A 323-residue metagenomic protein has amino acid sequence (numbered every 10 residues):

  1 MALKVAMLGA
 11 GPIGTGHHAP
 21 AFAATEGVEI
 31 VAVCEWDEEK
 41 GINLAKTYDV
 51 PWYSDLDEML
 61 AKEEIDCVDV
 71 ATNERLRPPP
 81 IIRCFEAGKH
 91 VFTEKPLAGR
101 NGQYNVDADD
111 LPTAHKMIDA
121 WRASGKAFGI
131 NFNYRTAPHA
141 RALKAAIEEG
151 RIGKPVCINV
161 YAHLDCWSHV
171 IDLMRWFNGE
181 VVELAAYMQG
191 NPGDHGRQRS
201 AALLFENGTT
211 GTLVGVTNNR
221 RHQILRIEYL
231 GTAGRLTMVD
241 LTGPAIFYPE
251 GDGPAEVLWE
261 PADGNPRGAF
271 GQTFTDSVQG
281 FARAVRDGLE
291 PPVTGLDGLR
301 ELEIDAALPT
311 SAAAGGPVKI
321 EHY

Functional and structural regions predicted by a protein language model:
M1-Y48: N-terminal Rossmann-like dinucleotide-binding module
G14, S54, F92-E94, F128-I130 (+1 more regions): Hydrophobic residues in well-ordered beta-strands that form the structural core
T25, N133, L225-L296, V318 (+1 more regions): C-terminal glycine/acidic-rich active-site capping loop/insertion
A45, C67-V70, H115, A123 (+1 more regions): C-terminal helix-rich "cap/oligomerization" subdomain common to oxidoreductases
D66-C67, P78-F132: Beta-strand-loop-alpha-helix segment that lines the small-molecule cofactor/substrate pocket of alpha/beta enzymes
A127, N131, A137-V156: Rossmann-like NAD(P)H-binding beta-loop-alpha module
G153-E228, L296: Rossmann-like dinucleotide-binding domain that binds NAD(P)(H)
